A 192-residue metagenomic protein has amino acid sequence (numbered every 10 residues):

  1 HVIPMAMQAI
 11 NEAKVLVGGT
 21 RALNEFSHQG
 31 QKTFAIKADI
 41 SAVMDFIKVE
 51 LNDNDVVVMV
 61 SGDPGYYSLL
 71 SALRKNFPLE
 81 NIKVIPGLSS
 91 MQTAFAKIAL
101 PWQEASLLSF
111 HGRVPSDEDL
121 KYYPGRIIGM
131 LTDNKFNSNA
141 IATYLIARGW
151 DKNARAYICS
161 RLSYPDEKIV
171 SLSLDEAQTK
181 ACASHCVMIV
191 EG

Functional and structural regions predicted by a protein language model:
H1-I85, Q92-T93: Class I S-adenosyl-L-methionine
Q8-E12, F77, Y122, A147-K152: Short, conserved loop/helix-junction motifs that constitute active-site signature segments in enzyme catalytic cores
L23-E25, S89-T93, N137-S138, S163-P165: Short gly/pro/ser/thr-enriched loop/turn and capping motifs at secondary-structure boundaries
Q29, L70, F95-A96, E118-L120 (+2 more regions): Short, well-ordered secondary-structure micro-motifs
F34-A35, A99-Q103, S173-E176: Short, hinge-like loop/turn segments at secondary-structure boundaries
V43-L51, D117-Y122, E176-K180: Short amphipathic alpha-helix with an adjacent loop that forms part of the alpha/beta core around
D55-V56, P124-G192: A contiguous loop/helix-start segment that scaffolds small-molecule binding in enzyme catalytic cores
G65-R126, T179: Class I SAM-dependent methyltransferase SAM-binding "motif I" and its flanking Rossmann-like core
